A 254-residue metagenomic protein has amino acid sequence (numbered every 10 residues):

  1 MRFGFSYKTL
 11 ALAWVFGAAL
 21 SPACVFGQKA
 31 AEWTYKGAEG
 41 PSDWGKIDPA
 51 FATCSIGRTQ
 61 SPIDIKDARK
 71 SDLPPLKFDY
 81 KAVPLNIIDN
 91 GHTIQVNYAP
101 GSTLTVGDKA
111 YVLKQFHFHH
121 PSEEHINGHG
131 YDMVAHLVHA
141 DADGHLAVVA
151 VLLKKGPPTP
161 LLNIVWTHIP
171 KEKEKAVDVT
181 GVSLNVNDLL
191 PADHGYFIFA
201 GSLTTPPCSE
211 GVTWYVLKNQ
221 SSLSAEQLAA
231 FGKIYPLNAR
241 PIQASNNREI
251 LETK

Functional and structural regions predicted by a protein language model:
R2-G4, K8, C24-K254: Alpha-carbonic anhydrase
A11-P22: Bacterial N-terminal signal peptides
